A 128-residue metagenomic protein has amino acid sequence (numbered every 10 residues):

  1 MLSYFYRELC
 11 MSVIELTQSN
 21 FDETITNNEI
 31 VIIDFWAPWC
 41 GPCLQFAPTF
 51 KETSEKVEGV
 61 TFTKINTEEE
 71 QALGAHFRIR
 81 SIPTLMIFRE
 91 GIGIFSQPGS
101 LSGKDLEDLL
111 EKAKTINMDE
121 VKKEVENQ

Functional and structural regions predicted by a protein language model:
M1-C10: Short, Lys/Arg-enriched N-terminal segments with co-localized hydrophobic residues within the first ~10-30 amino acids
V13-I30, Q71: A short beta-strand-turn-helix
N28-I32, Q45-I65: Conserved helix-turn-beta segment immediately C-terminal to the redox Cys motif in thioredoxin-like folds
E29, W36-W39, S81: Short pre-active-site segment immediately N-terminal to redox-active cysteine/selenocysteine motifs in thiol-based
D34-W36, I87: Structural cue for short, hydrophobic secondary-structure segments
Q71, F77-M86: Structural micro-motif
R89-E120: Non-catalytic, surface beta->alpha helical segment in thiol-disulfide oxidoreductase systems
D119-Q128: Short acidic DE-rich linear segments
